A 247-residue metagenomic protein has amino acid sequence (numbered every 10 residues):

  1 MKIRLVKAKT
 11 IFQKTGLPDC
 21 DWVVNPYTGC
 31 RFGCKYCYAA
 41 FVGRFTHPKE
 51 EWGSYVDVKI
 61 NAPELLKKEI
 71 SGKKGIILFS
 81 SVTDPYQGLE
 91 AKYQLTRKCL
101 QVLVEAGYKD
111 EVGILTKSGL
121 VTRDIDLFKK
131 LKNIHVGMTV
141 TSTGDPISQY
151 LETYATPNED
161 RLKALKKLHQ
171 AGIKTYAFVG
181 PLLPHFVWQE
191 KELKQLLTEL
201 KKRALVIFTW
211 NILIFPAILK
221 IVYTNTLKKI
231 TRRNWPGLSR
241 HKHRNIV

Functional and structural regions predicted by a protein language model:
M1-G137, D145-P146, L162: Conserved Radical SAM active-site core
M1-K7, Q13-K14, K191-V247: Auxiliary Fe-S-binding modules of radical SAM enzymes
V82-D84, K117-G119, T139-T143, G180-P184 (+1 more regions): Active-site beta-loop-alpha junctions enriched in small/polar residues
Y93-R97, E159, E190-L196: Charged helix-capping and loop-helix junction motifs
V102-K109, K163-T175, R203: A structural motif corresponding to the C-terminal end of an alpha-helix and its immediate exit/capping segment
I114, G119, L183-Q195: Active-site glycine- and acidic-residue-rich loops that bind and position anionic ligands or nucleotide-like cofactors
Y154, K167-Q189, F215: Conserved strand-turn element in the central/C-terminal portion of the radical SAM core barrel that lines
P157-K163: Active-site glycine-rich loop that binds ribose-phosphate moieties when present
